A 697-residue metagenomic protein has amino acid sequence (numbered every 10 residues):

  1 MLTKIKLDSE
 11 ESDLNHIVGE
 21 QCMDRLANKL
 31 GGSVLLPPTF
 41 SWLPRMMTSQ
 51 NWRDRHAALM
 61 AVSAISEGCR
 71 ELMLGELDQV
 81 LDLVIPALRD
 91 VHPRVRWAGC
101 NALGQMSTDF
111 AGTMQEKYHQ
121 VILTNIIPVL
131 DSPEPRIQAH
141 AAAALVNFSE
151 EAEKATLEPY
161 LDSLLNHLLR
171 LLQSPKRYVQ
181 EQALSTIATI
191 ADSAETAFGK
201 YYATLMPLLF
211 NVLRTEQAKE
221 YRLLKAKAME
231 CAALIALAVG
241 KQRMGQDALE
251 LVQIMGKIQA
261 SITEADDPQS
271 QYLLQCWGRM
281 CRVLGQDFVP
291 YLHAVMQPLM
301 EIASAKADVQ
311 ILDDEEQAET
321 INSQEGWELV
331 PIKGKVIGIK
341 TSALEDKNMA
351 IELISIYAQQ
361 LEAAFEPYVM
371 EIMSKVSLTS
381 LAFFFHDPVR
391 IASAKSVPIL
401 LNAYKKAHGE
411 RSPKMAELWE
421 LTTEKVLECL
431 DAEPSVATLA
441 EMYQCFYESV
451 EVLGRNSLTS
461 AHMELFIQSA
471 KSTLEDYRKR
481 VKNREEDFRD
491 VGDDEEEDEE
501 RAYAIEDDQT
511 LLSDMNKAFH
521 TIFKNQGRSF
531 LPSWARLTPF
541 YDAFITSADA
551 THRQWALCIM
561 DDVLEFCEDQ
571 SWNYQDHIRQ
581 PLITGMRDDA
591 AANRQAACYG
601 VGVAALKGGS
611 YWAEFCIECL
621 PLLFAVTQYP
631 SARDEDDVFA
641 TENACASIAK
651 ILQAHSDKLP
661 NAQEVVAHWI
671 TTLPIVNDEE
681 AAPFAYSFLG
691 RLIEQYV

Functional and structural regions predicted by a protein language model:
M1-V697: Karyopherin-beta/Importin-beta family HEAT-repeat alpha-solenoid scaffold
